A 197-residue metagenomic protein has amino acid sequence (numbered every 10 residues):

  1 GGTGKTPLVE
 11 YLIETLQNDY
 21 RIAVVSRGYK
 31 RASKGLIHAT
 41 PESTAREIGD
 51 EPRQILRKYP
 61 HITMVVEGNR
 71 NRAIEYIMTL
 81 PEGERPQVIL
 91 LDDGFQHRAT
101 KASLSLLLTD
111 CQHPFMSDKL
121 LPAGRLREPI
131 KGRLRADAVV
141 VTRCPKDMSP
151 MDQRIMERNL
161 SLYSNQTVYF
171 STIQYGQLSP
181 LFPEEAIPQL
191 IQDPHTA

Functional and structural regions predicted by a protein language model:
G1-P41, P145-D147, D193: Walker A (P-loop) phosphate-binding motif
R21-A23, Q87-L90, T196-A197: Residue-level preference for the first positions of well-ordered beta-strands
G28-Q166, F170: Phosphate/Mg2+-binding loops and adjacent switch elements in nucleotide/diphosphate-handling enzyme cores
P150, G176-I187: Acidic anion/phosphate-binding donor-loop and adjacent secondary structure in glycosyltransferase catalytic cores
E184-T196: Nucleotide-sugar donor-binding and catalytic loop/hinge architecture of NDP-sugar-dependent glycosyltransferases
